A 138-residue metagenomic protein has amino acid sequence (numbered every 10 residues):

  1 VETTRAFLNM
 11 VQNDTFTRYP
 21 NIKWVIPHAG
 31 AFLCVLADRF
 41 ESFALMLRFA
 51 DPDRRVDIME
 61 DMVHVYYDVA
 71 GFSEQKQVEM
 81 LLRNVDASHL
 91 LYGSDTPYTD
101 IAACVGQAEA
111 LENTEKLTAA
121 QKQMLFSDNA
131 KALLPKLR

Functional and structural regions predicted by a protein language model:
V1-L91: Catalytic pocket-lining loop regions of alpha/beta-barrel enzymes, especially the amidohydrolase/enolase/GH5 lineages
D53, Q75-L91, Y98-R138: Mid-to-C-terminal alpha-helical segments outside catalytic/metal-binding sites
